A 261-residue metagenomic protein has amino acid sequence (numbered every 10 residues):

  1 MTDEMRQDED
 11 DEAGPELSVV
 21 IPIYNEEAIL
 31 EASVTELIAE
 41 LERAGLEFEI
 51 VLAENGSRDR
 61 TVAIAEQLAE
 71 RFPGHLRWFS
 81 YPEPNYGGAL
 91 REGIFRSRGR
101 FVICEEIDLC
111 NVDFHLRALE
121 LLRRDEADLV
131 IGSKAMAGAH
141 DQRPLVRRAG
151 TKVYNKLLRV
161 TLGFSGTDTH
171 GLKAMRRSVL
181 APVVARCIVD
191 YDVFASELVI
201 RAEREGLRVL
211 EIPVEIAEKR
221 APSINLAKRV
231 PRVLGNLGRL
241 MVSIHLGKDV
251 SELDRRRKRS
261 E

Functional and structural regions predicted by a protein language model:
M1-A39, L46: N-proximal low-complexity "stem/linker" segments adjacent to membrane-targeting elements
M1-E16, G163, R186-E261: Hydrophobic helical membrane-anchoring modules
P15-L17, I38-V51, R60, G74-L76: Short loop->beta transition adjacent to catalytic acidic/histidine clusters or analogous donor-positioning motifs
E26-I29, S57, Y86: Donor nucleotide-sugar binding loop of glycosyltransferases
F48-V51, V62-R96: Conserved donor nucleotide-binding strand/loop of the catalytic core
E54-V62, L109: A conserved acidic beta->alpha catalytic loop
F79-R96, F101, D113-D192, K219-K228 (+2 more regions): Acceptor/aglycone-binding surface of glycosyltransferases and processive sugar-polymer synthases
